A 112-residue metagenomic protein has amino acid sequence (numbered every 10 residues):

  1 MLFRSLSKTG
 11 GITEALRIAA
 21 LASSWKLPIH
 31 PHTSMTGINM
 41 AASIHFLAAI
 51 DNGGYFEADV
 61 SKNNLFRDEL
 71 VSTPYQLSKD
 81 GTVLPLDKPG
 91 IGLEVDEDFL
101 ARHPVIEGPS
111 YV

Functional and structural regions predicted by a protein language model:
F3-T82: Shared catalytic-loop signature of beta/alpha-barrel
L65, V71-V112: C-terminal extensions of enzymes
